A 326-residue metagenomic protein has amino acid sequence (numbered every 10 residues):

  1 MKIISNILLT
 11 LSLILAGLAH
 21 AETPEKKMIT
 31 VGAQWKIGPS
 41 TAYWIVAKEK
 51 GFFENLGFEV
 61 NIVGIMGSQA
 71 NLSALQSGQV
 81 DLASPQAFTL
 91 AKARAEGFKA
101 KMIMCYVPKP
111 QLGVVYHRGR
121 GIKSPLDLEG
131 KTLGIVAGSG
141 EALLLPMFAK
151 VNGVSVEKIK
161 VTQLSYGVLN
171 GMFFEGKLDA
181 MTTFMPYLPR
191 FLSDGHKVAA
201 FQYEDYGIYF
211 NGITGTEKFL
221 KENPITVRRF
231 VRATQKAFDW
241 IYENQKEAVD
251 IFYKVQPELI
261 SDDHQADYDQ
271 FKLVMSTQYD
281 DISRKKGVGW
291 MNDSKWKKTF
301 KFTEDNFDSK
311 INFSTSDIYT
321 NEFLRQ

Functional and structural regions predicted by a protein language model:
N6-A16: Bacterial N-terminal signal peptides
G17-A21: Sec/Tat signal peptide C-region and signal peptidase I cleavage site
T23-E175, D179-M185, H196-F201, G207: Short, glycine-/small- and polar/acidic-enriched structural segments that line small-molecule recognition paths
Y106-Y116, L192-N223, V227, V231 (+3 more regions): Periplasmic-binding protein-like
P189: Phosphate/pyrophosphate-binding betaalpha-module
E222-N306: Secondary-structure end/capping motifs
D293-Q326: Conserved C-terminal helix/tail region of periplasmic/extracytoplasmic solute-binding proteins
